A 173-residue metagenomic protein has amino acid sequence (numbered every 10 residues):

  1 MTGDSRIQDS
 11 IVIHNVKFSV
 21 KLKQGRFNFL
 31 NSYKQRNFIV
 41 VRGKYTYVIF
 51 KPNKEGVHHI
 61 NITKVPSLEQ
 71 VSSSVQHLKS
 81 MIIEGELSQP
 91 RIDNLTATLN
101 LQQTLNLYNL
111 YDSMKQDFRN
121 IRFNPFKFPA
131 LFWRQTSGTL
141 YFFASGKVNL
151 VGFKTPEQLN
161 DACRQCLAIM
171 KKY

Functional and structural regions predicted by a protein language model:
M1-L140, S145-N149, F153-Y173: Intrinsically disordered, low-complexity polar/charged tails and linkers
